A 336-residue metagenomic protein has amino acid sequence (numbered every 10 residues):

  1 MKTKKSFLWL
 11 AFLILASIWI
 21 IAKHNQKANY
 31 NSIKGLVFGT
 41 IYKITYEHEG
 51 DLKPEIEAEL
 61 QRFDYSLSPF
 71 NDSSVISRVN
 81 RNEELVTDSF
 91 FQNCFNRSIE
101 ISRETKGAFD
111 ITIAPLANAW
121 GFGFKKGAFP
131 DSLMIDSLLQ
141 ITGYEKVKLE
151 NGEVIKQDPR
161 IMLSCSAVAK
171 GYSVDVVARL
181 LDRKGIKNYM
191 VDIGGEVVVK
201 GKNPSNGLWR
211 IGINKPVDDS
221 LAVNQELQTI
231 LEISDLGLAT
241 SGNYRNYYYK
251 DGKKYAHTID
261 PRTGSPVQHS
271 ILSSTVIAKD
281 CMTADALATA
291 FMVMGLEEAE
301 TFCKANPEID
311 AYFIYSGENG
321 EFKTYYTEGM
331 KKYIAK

Functional and structural regions predicted by a protein language model:
K2-K336: Mature catalytic core of soluble alpha/beta enzymes
